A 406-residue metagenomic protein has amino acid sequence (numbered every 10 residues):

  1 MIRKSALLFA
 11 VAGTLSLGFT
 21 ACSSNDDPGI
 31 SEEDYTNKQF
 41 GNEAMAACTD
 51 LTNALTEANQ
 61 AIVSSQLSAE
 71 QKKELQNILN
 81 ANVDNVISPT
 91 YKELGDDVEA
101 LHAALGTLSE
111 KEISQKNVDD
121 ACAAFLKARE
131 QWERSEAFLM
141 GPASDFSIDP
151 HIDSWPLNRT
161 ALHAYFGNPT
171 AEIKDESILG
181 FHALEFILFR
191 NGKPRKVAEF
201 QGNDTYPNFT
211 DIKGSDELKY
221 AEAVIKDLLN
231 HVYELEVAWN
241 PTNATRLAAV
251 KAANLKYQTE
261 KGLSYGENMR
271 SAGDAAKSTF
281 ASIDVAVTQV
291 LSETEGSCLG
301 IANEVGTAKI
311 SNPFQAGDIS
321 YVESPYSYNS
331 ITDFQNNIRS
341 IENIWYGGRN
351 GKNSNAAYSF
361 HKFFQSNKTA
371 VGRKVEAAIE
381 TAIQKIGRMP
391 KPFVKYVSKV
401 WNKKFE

Functional and structural regions predicted by a protein language model:
M1-F9: Bacterial N-terminal signal peptides that target proteins for export
A10-L15: Hydrophobic helical h-region of N-terminal Sec-dependent signal peptides in bacterial secretory/periplasmic proteins
G18-A21: C-terminal motif of bacterial Sec signal peptides marking the signal peptidase cleavage site
S23-D26: Bacterial signal peptide processing site
P28-E406: Mature extracytoplasmic or organellar-lumen-exposed domains after removal of signal/transit peptides
